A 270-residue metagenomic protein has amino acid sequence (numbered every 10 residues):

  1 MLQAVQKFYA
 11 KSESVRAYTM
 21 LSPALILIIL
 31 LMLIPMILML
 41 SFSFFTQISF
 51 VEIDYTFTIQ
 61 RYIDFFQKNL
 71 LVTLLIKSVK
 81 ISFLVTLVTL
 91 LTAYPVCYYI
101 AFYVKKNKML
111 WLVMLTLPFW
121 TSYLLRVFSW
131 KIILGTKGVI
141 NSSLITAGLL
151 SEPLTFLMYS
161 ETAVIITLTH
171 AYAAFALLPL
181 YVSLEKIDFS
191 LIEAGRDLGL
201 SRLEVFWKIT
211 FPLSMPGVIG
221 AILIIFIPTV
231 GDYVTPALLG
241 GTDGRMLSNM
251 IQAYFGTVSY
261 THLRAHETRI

Functional and structural regions predicted by a protein language model:
M1-S22, K105-K108: Transmembrane alpha-helical segments of polytopic membrane transport and secretion proteins
Q6-K7, F50, V127-T169, L203 (+1 more regions): Membrane-interfacial helix termini and adjacent extracytoplasmic/periplasmic loops of multi-pass transporters
M20-L21, V96-I133, I192-E193, F206-W207 (+1 more regions): Cytoplasmic-entry segments and transmembrane alpha-helices of multi-pass inner-membrane transporters
P23-I26, L30-I34, L117, H170 (+2 more regions): Transmembrane alpha-helices
L33-N69, I133, K137-G138, G240-T242: Short membrane-interfacial helix/loop motifs at transmembrane-helix boundaries
V51-T56, Y233-Y260: Glycine-rich helix-loop "coupling/hinge" segments at transmembrane-helix boundaries in multipass transporters
N69-F102: Transmembrane alpha-helix signature in integral membrane proteins
G195, T261-I270: Conserved small/polar residues in nucleotide/adenosyl-binding loops
